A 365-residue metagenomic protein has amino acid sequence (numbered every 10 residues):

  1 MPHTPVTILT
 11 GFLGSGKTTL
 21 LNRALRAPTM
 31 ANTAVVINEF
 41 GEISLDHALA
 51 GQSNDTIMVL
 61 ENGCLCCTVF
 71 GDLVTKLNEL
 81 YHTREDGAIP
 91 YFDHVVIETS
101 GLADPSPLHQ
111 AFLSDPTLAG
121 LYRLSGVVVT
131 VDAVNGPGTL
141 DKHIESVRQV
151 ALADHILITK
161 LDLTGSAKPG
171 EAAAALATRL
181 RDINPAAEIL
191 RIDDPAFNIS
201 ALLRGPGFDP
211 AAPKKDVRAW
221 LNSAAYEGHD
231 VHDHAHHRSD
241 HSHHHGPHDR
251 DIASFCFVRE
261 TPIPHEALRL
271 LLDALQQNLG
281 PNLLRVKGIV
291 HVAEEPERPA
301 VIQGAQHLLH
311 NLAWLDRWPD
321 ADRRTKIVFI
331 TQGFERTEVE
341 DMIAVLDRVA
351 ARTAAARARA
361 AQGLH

Functional and structural regions predicted by a protein language model:
P2-S15, T19-T139: Nucleotide-state-sensitive switch-loop elements of NTP-binding domains
T4, S15, T19, T68-T75 (+10 more regions): Charged, alpha-helix-enriched surfaces in structured cytosolic catalytic cores of large nucleotide-utilizing machines
G11, T99, V131, T159-K160 (+2 more regions): Short glycine-centered, acidic/aromatic-flanked micro-motifs in structured strand/loop junctions that mark active-site
A24, P28, S44, L73 (+9 more regions): Conserved NTP-handling cores and scaffolds of large molecular machines
A34-V36, V96, G120-D132, V150-D162 (+1 more regions): Conserved beta-strand/loop subsegment of P-loop NTPase cores
I37, V69, I97, R191 (+2 more regions): Small/polar loops that bind or transfer phosphate-bearing groups
P107-S114, A133-S146, V150, I158 (+1 more regions): Non-catalytic interfacial helical region
H155, L163-T325, Q332-H365: C-terminal accessory "lid"/substrate-recognition subdomains
